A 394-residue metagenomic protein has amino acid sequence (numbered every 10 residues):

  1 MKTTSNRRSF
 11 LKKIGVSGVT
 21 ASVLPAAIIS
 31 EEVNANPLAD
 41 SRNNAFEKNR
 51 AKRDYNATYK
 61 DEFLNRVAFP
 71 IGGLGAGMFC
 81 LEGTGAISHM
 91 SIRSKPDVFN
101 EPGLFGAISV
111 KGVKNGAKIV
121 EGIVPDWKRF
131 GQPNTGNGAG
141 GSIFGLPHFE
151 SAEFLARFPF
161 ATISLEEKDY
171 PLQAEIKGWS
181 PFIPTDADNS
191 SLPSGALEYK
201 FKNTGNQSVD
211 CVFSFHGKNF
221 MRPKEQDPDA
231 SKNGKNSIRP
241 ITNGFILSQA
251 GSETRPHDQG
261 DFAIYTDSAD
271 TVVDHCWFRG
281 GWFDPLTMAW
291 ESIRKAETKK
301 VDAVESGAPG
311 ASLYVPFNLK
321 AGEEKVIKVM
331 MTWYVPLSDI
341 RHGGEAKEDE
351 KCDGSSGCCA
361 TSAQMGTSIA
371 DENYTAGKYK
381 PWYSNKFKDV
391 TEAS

Functional and structural regions predicted by a protein language model:
M1-N6, E32: Secretory targeting signals
S5, L11, V113, I123 (+2 more regions): Residue-level recognition of alpha-helix boundary/capping or hinge positions
F10-E32: N-terminal export signals
L11, N36-W127: Beta-strand-rich N-terminal accessory domains
N34-R53, T58-Y59, T162, E167-P171 (+2 more regions): Acidic/polar, glycine-enriched structural segments that form the non-catalytic walls/loops of the carbohydrate-binding
D61, P70-G72, F154-R157, S191-P193 (+1 more regions): A short catalytic or substrate-binding loop motif that flags glycine-/basic-rich loops and adjacent residues that bind
G85, P96-D169, G251-I293: An extended acidic
